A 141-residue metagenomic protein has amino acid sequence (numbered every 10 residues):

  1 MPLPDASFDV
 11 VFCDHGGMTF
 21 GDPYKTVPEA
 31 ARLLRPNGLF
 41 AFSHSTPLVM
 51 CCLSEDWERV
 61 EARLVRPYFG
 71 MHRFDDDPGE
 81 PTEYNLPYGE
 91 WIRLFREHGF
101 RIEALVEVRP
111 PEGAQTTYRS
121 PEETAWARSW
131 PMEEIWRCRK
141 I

Functional and structural regions predicted by a protein language model:
M1-V10: A short acidic, Gly/Pro-enriched loop at the edge of an enzyme's catalytic core that lines a small-molecule cofactor
D9-Y24: A short SAM/SAH-binding and catalytic strip from SAM-dependent methyltransferases
Y24-L39: A short glycine-rich, Lys/Arg-flanked "PGG" loop and its adjoining helix->strand segment in the class I
L39-H72: Conserved class I S-adenosyl-L-methionine
H44-C52, D76-E90: Acceptor-substrate binding/catalytic loop of class I
H72, P81-L105: Short alpha-helix
D76, V108-R128: Class I S-adenosyl-L-methionine
H98-R101, R119-I141: Core SAM-dependent methyltransferase catalytic element
